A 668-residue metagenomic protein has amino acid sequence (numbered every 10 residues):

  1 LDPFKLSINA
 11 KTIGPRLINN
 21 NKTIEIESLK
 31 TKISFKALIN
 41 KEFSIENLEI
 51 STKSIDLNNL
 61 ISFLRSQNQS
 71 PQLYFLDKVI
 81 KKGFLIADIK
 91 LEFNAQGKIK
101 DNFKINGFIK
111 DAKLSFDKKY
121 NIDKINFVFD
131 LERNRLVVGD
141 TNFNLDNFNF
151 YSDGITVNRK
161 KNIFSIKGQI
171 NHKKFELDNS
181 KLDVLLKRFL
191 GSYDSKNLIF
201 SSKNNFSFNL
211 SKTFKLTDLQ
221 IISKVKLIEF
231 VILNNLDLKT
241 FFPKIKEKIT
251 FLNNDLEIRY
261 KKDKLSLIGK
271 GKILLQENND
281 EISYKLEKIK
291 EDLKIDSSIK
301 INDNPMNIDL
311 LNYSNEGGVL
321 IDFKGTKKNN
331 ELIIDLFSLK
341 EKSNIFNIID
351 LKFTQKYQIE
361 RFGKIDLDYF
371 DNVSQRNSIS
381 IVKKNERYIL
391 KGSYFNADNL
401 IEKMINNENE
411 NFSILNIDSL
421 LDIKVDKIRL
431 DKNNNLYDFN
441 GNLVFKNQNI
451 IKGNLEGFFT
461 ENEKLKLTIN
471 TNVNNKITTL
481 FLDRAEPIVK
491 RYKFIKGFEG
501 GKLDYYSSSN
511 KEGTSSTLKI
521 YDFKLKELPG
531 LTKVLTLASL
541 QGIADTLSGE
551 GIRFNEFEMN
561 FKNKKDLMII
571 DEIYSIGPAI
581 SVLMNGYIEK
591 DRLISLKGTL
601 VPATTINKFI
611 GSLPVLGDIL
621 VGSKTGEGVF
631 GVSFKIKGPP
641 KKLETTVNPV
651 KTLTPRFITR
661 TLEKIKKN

Functional and structural regions predicted by a protein language model:
L1-L6, K11-I13, E27-M568, I573 (+1 more regions): Membrane-proximal interfacial segments on either side of biological membranes
